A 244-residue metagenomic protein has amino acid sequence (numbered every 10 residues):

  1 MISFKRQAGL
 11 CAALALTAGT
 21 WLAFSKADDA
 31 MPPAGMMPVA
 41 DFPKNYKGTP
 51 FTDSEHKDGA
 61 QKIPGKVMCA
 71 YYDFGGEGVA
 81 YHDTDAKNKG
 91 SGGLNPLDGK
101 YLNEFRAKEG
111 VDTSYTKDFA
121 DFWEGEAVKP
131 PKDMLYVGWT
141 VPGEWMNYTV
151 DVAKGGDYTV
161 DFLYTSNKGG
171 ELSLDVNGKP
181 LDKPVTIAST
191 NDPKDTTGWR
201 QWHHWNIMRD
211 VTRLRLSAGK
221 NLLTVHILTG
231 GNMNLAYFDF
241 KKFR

Functional and structural regions predicted by a protein language model:
I2-C11: Bacterial N-terminal signal peptides that target proteins for export
C11-T20: Bacterial N-terminal signal peptides
G19-M31: Bacterial Sec-dependent signal peptides at the C-terminal "C-region" and cleavage site
D28-R244: Extracytoplasmic
